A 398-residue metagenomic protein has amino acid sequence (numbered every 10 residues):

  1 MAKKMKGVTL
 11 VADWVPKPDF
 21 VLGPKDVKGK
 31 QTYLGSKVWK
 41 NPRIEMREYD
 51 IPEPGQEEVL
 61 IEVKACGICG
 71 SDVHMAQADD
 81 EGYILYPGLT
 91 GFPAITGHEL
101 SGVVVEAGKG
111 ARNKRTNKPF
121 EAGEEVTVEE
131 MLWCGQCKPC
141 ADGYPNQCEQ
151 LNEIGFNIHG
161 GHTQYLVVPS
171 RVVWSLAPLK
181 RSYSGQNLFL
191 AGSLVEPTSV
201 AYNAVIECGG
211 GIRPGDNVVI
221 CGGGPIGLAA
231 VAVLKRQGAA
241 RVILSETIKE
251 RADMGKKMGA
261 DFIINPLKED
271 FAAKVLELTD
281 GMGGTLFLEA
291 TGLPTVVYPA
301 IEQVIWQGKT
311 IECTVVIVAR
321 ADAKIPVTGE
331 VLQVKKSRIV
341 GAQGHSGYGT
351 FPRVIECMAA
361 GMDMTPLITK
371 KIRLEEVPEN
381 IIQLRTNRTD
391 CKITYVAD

Functional and structural regions predicted by a protein language model:
A2-K3, V21, Y298-I301, W306-G308 (+1 more regions): C-terminal hydrophobic helical "lid"/dimerization subdomain of Rossmann-like NAD(P)H-dependent oxidoreductases
D13, T247-I248, A321, H345: Residues in the short beta-alpha loop(s) of Rossmann-like NAD(P)-binding domains
V15-K64, P87, G91-P93: A short N-terminal beta-strand-loop micro-motif at the entrance of redox/enzyme domains
D50-G67, E81-K138, K180: Glycine-rich beta-strand-centered segment in the early N-terminal region that forms part of a ligand/cofactor-binding
P87-H98, N113-K114, C134-C221: NAD(P)H dinucleotide-binding glycine-rich loop of Rossmann-like/cofactor-binding domains, especially the beta1-alpha1
Y183-E269, A273: Mid-domain Rossmann-like dinucleotide-binding core that forms the NAD(H)/NADP(H) cofactor-binding site
G209-P214, D253, K257-R338: Glycine-rich cofactor phosphate-binding loops and adjacent beta1-alpha1 units of small-molecule cofactor enzyme domains
A272-G281, A321-K370, P378-E379, T386: C-terminal substrate-binding/catalytic core of Rossmann-like NAD(P)-dependent dehydrogenases/reductases
